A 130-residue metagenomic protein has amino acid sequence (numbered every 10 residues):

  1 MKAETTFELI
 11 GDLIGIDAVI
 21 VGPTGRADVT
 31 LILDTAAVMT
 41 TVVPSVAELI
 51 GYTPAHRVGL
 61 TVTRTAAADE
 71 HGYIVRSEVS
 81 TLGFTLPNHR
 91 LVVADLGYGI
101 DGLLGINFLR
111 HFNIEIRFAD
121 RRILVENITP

Functional and structural regions predicted by a protein language model:
M1-P130: Pepsin/retropepsin-fold aspartyl endopeptidases
